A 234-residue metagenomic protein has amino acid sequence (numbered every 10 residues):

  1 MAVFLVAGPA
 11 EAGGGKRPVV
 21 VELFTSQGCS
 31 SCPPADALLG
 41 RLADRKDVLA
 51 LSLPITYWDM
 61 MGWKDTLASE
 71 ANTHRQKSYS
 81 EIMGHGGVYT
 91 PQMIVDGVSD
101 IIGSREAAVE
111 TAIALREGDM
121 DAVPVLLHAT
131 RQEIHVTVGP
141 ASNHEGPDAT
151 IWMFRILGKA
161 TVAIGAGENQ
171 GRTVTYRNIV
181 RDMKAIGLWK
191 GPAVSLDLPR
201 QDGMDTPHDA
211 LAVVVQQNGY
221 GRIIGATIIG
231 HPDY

Functional and structural regions predicted by a protein language model:
M1-V6: Bacterial N-terminal signal peptides
P9-A10, V21, R181, H208: Intrinsic disorder/low-complexity signal
E11-Y89: Active-site-proximal cofactor/substrate-binding loop regions of enzyme domains
P54, G97-V98: G-domain G4 guanine-recognition motif of GTPases
T66-G86, T90-Q92, V98-Y234: Short, conserved sequence motifs used for protein processing/export or organelle targeting and for catalysis
